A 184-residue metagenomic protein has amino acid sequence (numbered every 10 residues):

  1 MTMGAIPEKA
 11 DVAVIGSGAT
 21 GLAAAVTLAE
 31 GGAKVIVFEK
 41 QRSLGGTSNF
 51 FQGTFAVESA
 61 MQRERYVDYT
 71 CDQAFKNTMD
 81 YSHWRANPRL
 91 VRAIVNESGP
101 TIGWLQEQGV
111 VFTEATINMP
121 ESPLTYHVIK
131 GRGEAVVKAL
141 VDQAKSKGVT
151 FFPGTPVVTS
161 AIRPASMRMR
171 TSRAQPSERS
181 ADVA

Functional and structural regions predicted by a protein language model:
M1-V12, E30: Extreme N-terminal leader/targeting segments of oxidoreductases
T2-G4, A33-K34, K40-S166: Conserved N-terminal/central alpha/beta ligand/cofactor-binding core
I6-A10, R173-A184: Core beta-strand elements of the Rossmann-like FAD/NAD(P) dinucleotide-binding domain in flavoenzyme oxidoreductases
V12-V37: N-terminal Rossmann-like FAD-binding beta1-loop-alpha1 element of flavoenzymes
S17-G18, I129, A174: Alpha-helix N-cap/helix-initiation motif
L22, K130, E134, E178-R179: Conserved structured core elements
R168-S172: Short beta-strand segments that buttress and anchor functional surface loops
